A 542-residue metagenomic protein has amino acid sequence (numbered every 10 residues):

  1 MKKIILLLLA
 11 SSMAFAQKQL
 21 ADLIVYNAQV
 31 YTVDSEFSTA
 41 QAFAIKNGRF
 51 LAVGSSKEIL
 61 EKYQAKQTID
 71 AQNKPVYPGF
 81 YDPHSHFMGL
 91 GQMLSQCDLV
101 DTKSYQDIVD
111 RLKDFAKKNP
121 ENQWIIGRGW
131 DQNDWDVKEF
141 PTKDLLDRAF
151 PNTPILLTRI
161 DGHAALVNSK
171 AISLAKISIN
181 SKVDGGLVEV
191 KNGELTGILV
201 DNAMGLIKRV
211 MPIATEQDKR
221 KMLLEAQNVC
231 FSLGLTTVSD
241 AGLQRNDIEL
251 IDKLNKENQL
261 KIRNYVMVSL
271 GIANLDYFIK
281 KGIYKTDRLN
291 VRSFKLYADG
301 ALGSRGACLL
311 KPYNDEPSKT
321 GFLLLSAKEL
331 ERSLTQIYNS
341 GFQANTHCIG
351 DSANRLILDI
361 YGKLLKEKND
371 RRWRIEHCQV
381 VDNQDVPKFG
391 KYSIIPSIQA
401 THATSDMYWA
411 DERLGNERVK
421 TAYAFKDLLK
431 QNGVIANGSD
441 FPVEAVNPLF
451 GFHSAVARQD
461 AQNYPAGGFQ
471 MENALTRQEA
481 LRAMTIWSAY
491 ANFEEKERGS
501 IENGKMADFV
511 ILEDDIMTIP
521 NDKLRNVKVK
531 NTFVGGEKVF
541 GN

Functional and structural regions predicted by a protein language model:
I4-S12: Sec-dependent N-terminal signal peptides
A14-K18: Boundary at the C-terminal end of the N-terminal hydrophobic targeting segment
Q19-Y26, Y31, S35-Y277, L296-A353 (+5 more regions): Divalent metal-binding segments
T32-E36, K285-D287, A489, N521-L524: Short loop/turn motifs at secondary-structure junctions and domain boundaries
L254-N258, K281-L289, K368, F389-K391: Acidic (Asp/Glu)-rich catalytic clusters
L270-L275, Q379-D385: Short, conserved secondary-structure transition motifs
L289-G306, S393-T404: Non-cysteine beta-strand/loop elements that form the S-adenosyl-L-methionine
T335-N345, I349-W373, H377, N383-P387 (+3 more regions): His/Asp/Glu-enriched, well-ordered alpha-helical/loop segment that forms or immediately abuts the divalent-metal
